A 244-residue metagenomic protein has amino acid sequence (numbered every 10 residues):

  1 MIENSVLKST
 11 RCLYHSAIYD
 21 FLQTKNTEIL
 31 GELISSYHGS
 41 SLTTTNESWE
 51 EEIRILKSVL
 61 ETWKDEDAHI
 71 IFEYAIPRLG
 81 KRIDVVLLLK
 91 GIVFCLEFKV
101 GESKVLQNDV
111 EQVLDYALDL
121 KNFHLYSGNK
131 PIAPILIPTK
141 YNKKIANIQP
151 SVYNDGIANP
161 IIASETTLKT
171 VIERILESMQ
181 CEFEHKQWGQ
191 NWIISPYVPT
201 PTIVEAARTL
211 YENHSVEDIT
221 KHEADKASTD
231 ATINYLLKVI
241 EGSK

Functional and structural regions predicted by a protein language model:
M1-V198: Accessory nucleic-acid engagement/destabilization modules that flank
E177-K244: Pre-Walker A segment
